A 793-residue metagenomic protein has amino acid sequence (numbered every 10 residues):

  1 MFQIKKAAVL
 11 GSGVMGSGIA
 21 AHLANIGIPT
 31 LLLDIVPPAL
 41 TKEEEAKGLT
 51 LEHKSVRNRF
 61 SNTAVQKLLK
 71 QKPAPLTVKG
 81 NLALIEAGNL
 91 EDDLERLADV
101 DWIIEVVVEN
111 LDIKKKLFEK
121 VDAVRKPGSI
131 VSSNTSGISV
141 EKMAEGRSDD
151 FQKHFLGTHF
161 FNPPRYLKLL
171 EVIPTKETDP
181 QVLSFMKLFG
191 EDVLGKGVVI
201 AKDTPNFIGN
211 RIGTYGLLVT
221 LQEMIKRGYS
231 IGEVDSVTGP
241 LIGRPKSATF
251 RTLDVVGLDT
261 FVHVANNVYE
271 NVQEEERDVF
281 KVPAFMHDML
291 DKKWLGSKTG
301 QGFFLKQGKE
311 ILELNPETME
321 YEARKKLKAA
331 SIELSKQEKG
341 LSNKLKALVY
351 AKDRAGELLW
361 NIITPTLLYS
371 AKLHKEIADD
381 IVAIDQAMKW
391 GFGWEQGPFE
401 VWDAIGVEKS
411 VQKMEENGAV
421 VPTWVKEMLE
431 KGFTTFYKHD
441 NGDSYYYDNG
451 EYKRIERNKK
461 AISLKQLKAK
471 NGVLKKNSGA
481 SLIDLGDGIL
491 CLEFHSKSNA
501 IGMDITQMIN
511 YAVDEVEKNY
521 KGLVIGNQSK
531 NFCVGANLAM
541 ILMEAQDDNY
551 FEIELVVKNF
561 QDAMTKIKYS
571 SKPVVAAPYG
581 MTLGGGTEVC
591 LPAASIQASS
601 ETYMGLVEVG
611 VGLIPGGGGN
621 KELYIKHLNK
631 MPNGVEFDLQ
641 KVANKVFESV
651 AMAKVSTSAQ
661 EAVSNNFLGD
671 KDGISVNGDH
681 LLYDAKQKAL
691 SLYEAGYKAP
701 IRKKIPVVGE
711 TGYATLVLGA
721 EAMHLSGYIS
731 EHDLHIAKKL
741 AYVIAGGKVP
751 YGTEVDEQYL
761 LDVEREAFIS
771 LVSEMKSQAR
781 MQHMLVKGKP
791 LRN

Functional and structural regions predicted by a protein language model:
M1-L523, N527-K530, A539-K572, Y579-G586 (+4 more regions): N-terminal glycine-rich phosphate-binding loop for ADP-containing cofactors
V534-A536: Extended, composition-driven regions rather than compact fold-specific motifs
